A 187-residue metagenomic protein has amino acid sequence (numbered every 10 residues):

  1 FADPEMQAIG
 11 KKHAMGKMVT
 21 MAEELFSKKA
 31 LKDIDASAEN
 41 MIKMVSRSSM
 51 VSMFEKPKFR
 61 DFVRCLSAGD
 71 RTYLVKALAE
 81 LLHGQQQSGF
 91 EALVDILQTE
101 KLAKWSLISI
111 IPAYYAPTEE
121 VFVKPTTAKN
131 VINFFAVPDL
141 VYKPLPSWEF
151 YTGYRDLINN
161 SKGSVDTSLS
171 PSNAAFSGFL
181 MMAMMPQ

Functional and structural regions predicted by a protein language model:
F1-E100, T118-Q187: An N-terminal alpha-helical hairpin/helix-loop-helix interaction module that forms a charged, gly/pro-flexible surface
D95-P112: Helix-hairpin-helix
Y115: Walker A/P-loop NTP-binding motif
